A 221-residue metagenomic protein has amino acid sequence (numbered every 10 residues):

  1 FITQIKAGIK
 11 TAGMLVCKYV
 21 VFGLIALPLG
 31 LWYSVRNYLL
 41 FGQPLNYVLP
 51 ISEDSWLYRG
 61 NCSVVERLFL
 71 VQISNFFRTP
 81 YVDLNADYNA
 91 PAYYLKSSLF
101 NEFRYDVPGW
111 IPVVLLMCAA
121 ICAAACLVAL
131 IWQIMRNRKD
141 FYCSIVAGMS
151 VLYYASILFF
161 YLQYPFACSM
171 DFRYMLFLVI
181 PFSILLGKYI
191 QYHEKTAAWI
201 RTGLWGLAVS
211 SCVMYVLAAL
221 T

Functional and structural regions predicted by a protein language model:
F1-T3, A125-V128, S183-Y192: Hydrophobic transmembrane alpha-helices
T3-V20, Y105, C126-V151: Membrane-interface helix-loop-helix junctions at transmembrane boundaries of multi-pass membrane enzymes, predominantly
L15, V20-L27, I190-T221: Signature aromatic-anchored transmembrane alpha helix within multi-pass, membrane-resident enzymes that catalyze glycan
L15-C122: Membrane-lumen/periplasm interface segments of specific transmembrane helices in polyprenyl phosphate-linked
A26, G30-Y33, C122-A129, S150-I157 (+1 more regions): Helical transmembrane-bundle signal
G42, A119, C168-I190: Hydrophobic/aromatic-rich transmembrane helices and adjacent perimembrane loops
V114-I131, I180: Hydrophobic alpha-helical transmembrane segments
I157-L176, T221: Membrane-interface catalytic loops of GT-C/OST-like multi-pass glycosylation enzymes that act
